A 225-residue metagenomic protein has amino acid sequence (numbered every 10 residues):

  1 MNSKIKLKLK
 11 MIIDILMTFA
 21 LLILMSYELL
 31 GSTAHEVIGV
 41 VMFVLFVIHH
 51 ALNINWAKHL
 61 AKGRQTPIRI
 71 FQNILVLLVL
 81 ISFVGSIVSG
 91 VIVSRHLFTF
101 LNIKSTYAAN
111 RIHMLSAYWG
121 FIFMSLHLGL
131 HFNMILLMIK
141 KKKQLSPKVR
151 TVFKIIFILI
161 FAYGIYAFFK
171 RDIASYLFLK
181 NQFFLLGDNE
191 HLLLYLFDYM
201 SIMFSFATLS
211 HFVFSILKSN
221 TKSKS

Functional and structural regions predicted by a protein language model:
M1-S225: Membrane-embedded alpha-helical bundles that constitute the cytochrome b-like, heme-associated redox core of multi-pass
